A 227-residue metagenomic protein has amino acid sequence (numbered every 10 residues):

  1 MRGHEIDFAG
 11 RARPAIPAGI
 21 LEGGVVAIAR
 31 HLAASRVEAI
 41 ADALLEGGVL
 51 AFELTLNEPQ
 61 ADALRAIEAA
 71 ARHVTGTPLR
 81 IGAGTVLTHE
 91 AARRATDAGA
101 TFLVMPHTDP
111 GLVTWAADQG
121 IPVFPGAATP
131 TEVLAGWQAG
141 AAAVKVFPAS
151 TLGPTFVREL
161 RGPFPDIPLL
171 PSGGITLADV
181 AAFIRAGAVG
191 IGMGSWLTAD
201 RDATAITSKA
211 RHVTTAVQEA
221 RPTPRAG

Functional and structural regions predicted by a protein language model:
R2-A98, D118, L177-A178, R201-A226: Conserved N-terminal beta1-alpha1 strand-loop-helix module at the mouth
G24-V26, A51-E53, P78-G82, T101-F102 (+4 more regions): Structural preference for beta-strand elements that scaffold enzyme active sites
R30-L32, I81-H89, M105-D109, P125-P130 (+2 more regions): Glycine-rich beta-to-alpha transition loops that act as phosphate-gripper elements at the mouths of alpha/beta enzyme
A41, E46, P130-V144: N-terminal/domain-start segments enriched in small and hydrophobic, helix-friendly residues, covering either
T88-A98, T131-A139, F156, I175-I191: Catalytic cores of alpha/beta
E90-E132, G136: Hydrophobic, well-structured mid-protein blocks that either form specific transmembrane helices
F102-W115, V146-P154, A186-K209: Glycine-rich phosphate-binding active-site loops on the catalytic face of alpha/beta enzymes
R161: Nucleotide-activated sugar donor-binding and catalytic core shared by glycosyltransferases and related lipid-linked
